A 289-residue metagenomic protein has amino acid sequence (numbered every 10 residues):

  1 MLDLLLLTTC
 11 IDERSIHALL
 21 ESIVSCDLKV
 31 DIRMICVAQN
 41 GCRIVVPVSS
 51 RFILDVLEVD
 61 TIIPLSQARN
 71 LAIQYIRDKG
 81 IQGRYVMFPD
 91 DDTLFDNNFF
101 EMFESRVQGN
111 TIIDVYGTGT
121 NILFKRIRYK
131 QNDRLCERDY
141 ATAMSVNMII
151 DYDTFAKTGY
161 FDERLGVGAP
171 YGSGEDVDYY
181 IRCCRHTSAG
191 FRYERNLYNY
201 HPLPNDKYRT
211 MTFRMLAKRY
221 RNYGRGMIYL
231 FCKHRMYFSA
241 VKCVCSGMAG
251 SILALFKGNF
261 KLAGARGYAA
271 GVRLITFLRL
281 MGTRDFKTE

Functional and structural regions predicted by a protein language model:
T8-D27, I44: Short, well-formed alpha-helical segments that are part of the catalytic scaffolds of diverse glycosyltransferases
V59-D78: Glycine-rich, basic loop-to-helix element that forms the pyrophosphate-binding segment of sugar-nucleotide handling
Q82-L94: Short beta-strand-to-loop acidic/aromatic patch adjacent to the donor-nucleotide binding site
L94-I127: Conserved donor NDP-sugar-binding/catalytic core segment of glycosyltransferases
V167, Y193-M215, G226-L230: Active-site donor/metal-binding and catalytic loop motifs of nucleotide-sugar-dependent glycosylation enzymes
V167-Y179: Acidic donor-binding loop at a coil-to-helix junction in glycosyltransferase catalytic cores that engages
Y180-Y200: Catalytic donor-sugar/metal-binding loop of nucleotide-sugar-dependent glycosyltransferases
R209-S239, A265-G282: Catalytic core of nucleotide-sugar-dependent glycosyltransferases
